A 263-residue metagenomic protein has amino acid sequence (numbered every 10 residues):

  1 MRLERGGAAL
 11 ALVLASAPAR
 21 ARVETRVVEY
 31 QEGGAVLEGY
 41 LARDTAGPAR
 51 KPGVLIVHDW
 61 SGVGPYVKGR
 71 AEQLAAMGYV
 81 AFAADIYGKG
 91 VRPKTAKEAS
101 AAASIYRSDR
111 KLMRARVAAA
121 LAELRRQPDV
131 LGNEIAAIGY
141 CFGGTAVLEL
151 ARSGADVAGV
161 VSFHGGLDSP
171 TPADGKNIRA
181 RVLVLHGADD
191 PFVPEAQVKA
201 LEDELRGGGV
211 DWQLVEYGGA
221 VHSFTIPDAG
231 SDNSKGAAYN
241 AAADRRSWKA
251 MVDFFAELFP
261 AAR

Functional and structural regions predicted by a protein language model:
V27-D129, I226-A238: Serine-hydrolase catalytic machinery in alpha/beta-hydrolase-like enzymes
Y40, R206, D211-R263: C-terminal catalytic histidine-bearing segment of alpha/beta-hydrolase fold enzymes
R70, P194-E204: Short alpha-helix in the alpha/beta-hydrolase fold that links the catalytic acid
D129-Y140: Alpha/beta-hydrolase fold nucleophile elbow
G139-G143, V147: Gly/Ala-rich beta-loop-alpha elbow adjacent to hydrolase catalytic centers
D156-G166: A conserved short beta-strand
V184-H186: Short beta-strand/loop motif that positions the catalytic acidic residue of the alpha/beta-hydrolase fold
D189-V193: Acidic catalytic loop of the alpha/beta-hydrolase fold
